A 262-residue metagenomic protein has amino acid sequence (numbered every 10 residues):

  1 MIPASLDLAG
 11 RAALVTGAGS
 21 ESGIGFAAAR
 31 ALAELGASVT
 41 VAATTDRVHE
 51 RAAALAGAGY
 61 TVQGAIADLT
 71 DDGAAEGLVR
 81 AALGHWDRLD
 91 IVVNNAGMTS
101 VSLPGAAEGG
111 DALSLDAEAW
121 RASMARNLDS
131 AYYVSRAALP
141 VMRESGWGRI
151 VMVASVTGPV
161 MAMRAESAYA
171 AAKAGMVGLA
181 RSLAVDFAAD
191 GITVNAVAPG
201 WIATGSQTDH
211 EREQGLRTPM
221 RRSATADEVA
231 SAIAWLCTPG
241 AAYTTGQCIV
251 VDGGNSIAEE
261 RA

Functional and structural regions predicted by a protein language model:
I2-A4, V160, A234, T245-A262: Short C-terminal tail/terminal secondary-structure segment of NAD(P)H-dependent dehydrogenase/reductase domains
D7-T40: Canonical Rossmann dinucleotide-binding motif of NAD(H)/NADP(H)-dependent dehydrogenases/reductases, specifically
E21, A117, R149-G175, A180-A189: Catalytic loop of short-chain dehydrogenase/reductase
I66-L78, A117, D227-E228: The beta1-alpha1 cofactor-binding region of Rossmann-like NAD(H)/NADP(H)-dependent oxidoreductases
M98, A112-Y132, W147, V151 (+2 more regions): Catalytic Tyr-X3-Lys loop
T99-R121, R164-A168, S206-T208, R261: Conserved mid-core segment of classical short-chain dehydrogenase/reductases
S135-R136, R181: A short, exposed helix-loop element centered on a Lys and neighboring polar residues
A188, T193, T244-G246: Short, small/polar-rich loop/turn modules that mediate ligand/substrate recognition or access, typified
